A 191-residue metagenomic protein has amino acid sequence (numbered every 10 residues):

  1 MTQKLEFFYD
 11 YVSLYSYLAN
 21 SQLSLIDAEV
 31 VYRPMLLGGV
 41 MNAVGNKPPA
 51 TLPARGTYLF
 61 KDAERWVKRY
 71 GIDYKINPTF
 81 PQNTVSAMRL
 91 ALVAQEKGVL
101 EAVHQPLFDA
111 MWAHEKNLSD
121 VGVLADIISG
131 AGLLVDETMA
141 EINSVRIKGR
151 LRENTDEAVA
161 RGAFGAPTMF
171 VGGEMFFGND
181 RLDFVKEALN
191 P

Functional and structural regions predicted by a protein language model:
Q3-A28, P106-P191: C-terminal cap of thioredoxin/glutaredoxin-like
Y15-H114: Structural alpha/beta surface segment adjacent to cysteine/selenocysteine redox centers across thiol/disulfide enzymes
